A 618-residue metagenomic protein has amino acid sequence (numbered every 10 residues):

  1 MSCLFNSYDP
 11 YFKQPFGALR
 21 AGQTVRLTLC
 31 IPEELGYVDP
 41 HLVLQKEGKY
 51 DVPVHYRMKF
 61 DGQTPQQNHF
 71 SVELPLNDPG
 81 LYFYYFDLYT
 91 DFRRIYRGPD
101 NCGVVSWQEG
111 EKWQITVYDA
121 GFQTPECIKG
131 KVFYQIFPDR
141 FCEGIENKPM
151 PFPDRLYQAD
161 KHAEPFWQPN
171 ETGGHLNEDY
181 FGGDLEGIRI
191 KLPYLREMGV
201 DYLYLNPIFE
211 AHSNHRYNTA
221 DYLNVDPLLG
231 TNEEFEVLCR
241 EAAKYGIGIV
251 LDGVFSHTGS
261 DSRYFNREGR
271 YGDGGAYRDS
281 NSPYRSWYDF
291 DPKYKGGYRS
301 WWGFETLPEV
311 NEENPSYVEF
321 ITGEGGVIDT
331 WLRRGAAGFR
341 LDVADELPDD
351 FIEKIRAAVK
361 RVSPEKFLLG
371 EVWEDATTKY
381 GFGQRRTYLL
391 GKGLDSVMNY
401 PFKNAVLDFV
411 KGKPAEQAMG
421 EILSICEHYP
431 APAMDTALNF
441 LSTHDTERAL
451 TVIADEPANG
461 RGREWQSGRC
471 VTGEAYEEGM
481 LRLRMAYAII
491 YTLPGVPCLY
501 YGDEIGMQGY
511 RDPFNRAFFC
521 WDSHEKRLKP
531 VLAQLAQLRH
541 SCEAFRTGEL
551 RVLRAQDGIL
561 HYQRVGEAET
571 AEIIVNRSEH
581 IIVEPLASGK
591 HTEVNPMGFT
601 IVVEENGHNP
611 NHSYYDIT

Functional and structural regions predicted by a protein language model:
M1-Y134: Glycan-association/targeting regions that enable binding to alpha-glucans and other polysaccharides
Q14-F16, L553-L586: Carbohydrate-binding surface patches
T28-P32, L42, R577-S588: Surface-exposed beta-strand/loop patches in extracellular or lumenal glycoproteins
L29, I136, L195, L205 (+10 more regions): Conserved, mostly hydrophobic/aromatic
I31-E33, T592-T618: C-terminal beta-strand-rich structural cap/linker in extracellular carbohydrate-active enzymes
F137-D201, I208-R334, I355-R361: Substrate-binding/active-site clefts of carbohydrate-active enzymes
D139, F382-G383, D435-V471, Y487-E525: Aromatic/acidic polysaccharide-binding cleft in carbohydrate-active enzymes
C239-G248, S256-H257, S262-D273, V327 (+3 more regions): Active-site-proximal helices and loops of the catalytic beta/alpha 8
